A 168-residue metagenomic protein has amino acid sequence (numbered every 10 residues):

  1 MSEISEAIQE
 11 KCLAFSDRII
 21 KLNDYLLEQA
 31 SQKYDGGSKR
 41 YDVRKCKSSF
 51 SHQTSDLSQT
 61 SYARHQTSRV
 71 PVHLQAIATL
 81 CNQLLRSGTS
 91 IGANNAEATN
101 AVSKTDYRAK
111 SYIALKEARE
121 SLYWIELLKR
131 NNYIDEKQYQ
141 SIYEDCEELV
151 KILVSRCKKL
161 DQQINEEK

Functional and structural regions predicted by a protein language model:
M1-K168: Amphipathic alpha-helical assembly/interaction segments
